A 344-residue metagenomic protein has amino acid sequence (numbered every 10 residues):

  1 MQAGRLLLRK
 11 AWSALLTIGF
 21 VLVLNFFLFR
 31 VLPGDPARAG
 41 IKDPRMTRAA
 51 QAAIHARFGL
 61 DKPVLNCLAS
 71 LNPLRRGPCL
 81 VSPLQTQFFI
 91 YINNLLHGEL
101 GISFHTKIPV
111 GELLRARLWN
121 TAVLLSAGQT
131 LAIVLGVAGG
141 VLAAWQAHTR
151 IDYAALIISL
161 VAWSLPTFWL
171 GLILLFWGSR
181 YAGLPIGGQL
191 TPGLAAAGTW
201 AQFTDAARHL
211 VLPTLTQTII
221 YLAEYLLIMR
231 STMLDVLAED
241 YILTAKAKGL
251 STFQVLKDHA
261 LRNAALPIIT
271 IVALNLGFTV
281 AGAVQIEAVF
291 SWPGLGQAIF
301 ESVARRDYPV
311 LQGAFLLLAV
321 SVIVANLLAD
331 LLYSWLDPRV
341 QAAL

Functional and structural regions predicted by a protein language model:
Q2-L6, L118-I151, T167, G183-L344: Alpha-helical transmembrane segments of integral membrane proteins, especially multi-pass inner/plasma-membrane
A3, L7, A11, A50 (+11 more regions): Hydrophobic alpha-helical segments of integral membrane proteins, encompassing both true transmembrane helices
S13-F26, R30, N120, L124 (+1 more regions): Helix-terminus/capping and membrane-interface signal
A14, P44-R45, I133, L160 (+4 more regions): Residue-level recognition of pore/gate-forming positions within transmembrane alpha-helices of multi-pass
A14, R117, T121, Q129 (+3 more regions): Residue-level signal for discrete positions within transmembrane alpha-helices of multi-pass small-molecule
I18-Q85, G178-F203: Hydrophobic alpha-helical transmembrane segments of membrane transport/permease proteins and related membrane-embedded
L24-V31, I90, N94, I157-G188 (+1 more regions): Membrane-water interface segments at the C-terminal ends of transmembrane alpha-helices in multi-pass inner-membrane
V64-V137: An internal, D/E-rich "acidic patch" concept
